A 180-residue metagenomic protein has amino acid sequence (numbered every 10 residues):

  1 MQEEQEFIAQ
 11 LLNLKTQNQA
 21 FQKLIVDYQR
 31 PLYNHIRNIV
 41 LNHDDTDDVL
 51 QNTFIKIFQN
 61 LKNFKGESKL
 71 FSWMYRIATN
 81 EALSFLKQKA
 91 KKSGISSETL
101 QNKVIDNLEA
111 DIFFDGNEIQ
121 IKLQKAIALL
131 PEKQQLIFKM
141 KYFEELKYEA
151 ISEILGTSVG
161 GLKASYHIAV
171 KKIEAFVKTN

Functional and structural regions predicted by a protein language model:
M1-P31, N38: N-terminal module of bacterial RNA polymerase sigma factors
E4-E6, K92-N117, A150: Internal acidic/polar
I25-H43, N60, I127, F176-T179: Amphipathic, Lys/Arg- and hydrophobic-enriched alpha-helical face
L32, I36, L61, M74 (+1 more regions): Hydrophobic-face residues of short alpha-helical interaction/recognition segments
L41, F54-K69, K89: Sigma70-family region 2
D48-I55, S68-N80: Structural recognition of an alpha-helix C-terminal capping motif at a helix-to-coil junction
N63-K65, T79-S96, I168: Arg/Lys-rich amphipathic alpha helix in sigma70-family domain 2
L83, Q134, M140, E149 (+1 more regions): DNA-recognition helix of helix-turn-helix
